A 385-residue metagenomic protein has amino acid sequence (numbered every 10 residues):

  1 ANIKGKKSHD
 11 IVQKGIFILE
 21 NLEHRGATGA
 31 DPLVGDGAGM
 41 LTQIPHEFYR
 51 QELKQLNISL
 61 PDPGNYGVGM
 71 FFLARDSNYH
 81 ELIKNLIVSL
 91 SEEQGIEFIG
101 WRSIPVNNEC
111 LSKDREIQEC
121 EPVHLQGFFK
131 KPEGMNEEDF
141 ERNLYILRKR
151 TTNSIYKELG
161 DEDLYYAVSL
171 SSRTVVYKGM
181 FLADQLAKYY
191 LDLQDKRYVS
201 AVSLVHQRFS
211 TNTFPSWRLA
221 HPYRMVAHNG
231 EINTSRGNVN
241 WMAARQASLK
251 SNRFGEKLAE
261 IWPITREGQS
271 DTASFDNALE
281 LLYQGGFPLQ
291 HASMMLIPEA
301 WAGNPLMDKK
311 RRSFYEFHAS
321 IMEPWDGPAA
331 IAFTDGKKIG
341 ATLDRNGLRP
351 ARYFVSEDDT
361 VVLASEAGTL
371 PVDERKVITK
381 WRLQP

Functional and structural regions predicted by a protein language model:
A1-P385: Conserved short alpha-helical segments that host acidic/polar catalytic motifs at enzyme active sites
